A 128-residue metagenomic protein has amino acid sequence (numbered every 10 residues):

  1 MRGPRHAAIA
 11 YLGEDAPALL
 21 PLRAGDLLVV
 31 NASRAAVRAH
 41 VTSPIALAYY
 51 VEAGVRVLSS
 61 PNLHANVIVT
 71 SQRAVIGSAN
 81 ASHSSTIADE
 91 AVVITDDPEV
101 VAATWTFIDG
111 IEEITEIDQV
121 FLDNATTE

Functional and structural regions predicted by a protein language model:
M1-V55: Primarily the HKD phosphodiesterase
Y11-A16, S60, A65, E113: N-terminal RING-like E3 ligase modules
V29-N31, S60, G77-S78, D96: Generic beta-sheet signal
R34-A39, A65, S82-S84, V100-V101: Short gly/pro/ser/thr-enriched loop/turn and capping motifs at secondary-structure boundaries
A65-V69, V93: Short beta-strand scaffold segments in enzyme catalytic cores
I76-E128: Signature of lipid phosphatidyltransferase scaffolds
